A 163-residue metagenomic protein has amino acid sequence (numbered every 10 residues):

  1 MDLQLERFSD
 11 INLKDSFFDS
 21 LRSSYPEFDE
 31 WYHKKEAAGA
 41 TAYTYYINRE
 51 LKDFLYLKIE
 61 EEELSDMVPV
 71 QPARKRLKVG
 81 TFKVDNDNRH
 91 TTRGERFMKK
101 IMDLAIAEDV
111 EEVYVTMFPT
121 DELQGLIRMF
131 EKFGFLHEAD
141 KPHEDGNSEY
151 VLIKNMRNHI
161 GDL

Functional and structural regions predicted by a protein language model:
M1-A38, A42-T44: Short amphipathic alpha-helix that is part of the acyltransferase structural core
W31, V70-N88, I153-R157: Mobile, glycine- and charge-enriched loop segments and immediately flanking short secondary-structure elements within
E50-T81: Conserved acyl-donor/pantetheine-binding loop and adjacent beta-alpha core of acyl/acetyltransferases and related
V84, H90-I106: Conserved acetyl-CoA-binding loop-helix of GNAT-fold acetyltransferases
M98, L123-L126, P142-E149: Short glycine/proline-centered loop/turn elements that form peptide/ligand docking sites
A105-P119: Conserved GNAT acetyl-CoA-binding A-motif
P119-K141: Conserved active-site alpha-helix within GNAT-family acetyltransferase domains
H143-L163: C-terminal "cap" of GNAT-fold acetyltransferases
